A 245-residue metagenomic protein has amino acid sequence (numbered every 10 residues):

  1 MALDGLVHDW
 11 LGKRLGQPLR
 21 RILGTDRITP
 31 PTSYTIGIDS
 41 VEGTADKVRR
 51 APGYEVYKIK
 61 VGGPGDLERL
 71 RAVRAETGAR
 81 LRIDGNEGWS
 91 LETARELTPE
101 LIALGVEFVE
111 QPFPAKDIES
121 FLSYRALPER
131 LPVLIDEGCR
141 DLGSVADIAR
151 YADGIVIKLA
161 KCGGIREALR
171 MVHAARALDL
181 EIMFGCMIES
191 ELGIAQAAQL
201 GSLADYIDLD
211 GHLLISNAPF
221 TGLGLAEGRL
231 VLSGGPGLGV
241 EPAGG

Functional and structural regions predicted by a protein language model:
M1-R82, N86-R95, P99-A103, P219-G245: N-terminal capping/lid subdomain adjacent to the active-site entrance of alpha/beta enzymes
K13-R14, Q199, L203: Alpha-helix C-terminal capping segments
I59, P64-G201, S216-G228: Catalytic core of soluble alpha/beta enzymes
D205-D208: Short helix/strand-capping turn motifs
H212: Active-site cofactor/co-catalyst pockets and adjacent glycine-rich loops in catalytic enzymes
